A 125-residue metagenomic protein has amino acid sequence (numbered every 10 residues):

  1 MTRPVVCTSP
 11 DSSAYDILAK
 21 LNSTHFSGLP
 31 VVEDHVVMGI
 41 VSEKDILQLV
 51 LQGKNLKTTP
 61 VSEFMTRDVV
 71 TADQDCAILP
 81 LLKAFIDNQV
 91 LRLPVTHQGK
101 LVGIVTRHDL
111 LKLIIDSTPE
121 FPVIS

Functional and structural regions predicted by a protein language model:
M1-P4, S42-T71, D75-I86, L101 (+1 more regions): Tandem CBS (Bateman) regulatory domains
C7-H25, V32, T71-Q89, T96 (+2 more regions): The conserved cystathionine-beta-synthase
D16-A19, V32-D34, Q52-N55, F64: Short hydrophobic/aromatic-rich motifs at helix boundaries and adjacent loops
L21-T24, L29-K44, F85, L93-D109: A glycine-centered beta-loop-beta connector
